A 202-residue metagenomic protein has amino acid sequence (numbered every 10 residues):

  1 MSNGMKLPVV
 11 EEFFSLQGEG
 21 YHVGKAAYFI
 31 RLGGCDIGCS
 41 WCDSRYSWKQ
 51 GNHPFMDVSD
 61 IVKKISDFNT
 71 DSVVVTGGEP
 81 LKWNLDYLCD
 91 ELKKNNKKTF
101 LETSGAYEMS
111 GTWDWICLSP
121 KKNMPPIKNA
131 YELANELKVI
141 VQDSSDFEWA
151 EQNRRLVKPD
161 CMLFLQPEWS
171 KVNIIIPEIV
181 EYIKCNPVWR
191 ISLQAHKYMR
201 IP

Functional and structural regions predicted by a protein language model:
M1-G4: Radical SAM enzyme core and accessory elements
L7-F14, A26-A27, G33, G38-W113: Conserved Radical SAM active-site core
L16-G20: A short beta-strand-turn-helix
H22-G24, Y131: A generic structural micro-feature
L81-P202: Conserved AdoMet/S-adenosylmethionine-binding subsite of the radical SAM
